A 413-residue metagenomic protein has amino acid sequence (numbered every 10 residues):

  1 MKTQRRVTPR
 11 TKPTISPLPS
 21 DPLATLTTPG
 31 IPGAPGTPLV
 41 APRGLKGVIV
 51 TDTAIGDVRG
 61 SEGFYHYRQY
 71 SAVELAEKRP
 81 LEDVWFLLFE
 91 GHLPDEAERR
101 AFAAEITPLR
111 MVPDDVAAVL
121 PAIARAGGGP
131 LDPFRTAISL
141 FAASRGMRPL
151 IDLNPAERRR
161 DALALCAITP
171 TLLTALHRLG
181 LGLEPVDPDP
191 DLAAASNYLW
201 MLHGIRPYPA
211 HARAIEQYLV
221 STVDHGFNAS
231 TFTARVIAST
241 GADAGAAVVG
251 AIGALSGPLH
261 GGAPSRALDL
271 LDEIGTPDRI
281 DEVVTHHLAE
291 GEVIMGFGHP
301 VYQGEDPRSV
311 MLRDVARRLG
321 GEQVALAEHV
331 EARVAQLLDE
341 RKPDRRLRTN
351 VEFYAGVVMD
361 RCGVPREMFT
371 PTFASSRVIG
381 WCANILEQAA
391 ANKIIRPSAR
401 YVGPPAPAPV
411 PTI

Functional and structural regions predicted by a protein language model:
K2-R6, R10-I413: Hydrophobic alpha-helical bundle cores within soluble ligand-binding/oligomerization subdomains
